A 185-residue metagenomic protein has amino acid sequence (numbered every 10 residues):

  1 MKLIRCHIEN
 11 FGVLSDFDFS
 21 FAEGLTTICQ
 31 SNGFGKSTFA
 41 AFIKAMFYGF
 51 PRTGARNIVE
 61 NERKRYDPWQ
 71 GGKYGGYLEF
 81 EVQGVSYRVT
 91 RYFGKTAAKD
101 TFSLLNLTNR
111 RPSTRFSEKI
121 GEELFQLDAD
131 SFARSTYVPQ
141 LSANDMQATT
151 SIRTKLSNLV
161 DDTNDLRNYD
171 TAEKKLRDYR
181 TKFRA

Functional and structural regions predicted by a protein language model:
M1-R111, E118: Extreme N-terminal "head/tail" segments of very large remodeling/mechanoenzyme assemblies
T26, Y87-A185: Extended, charged alpha-helical "arm/stalk" segments used for dimerization and assembly in large NTPase-driven machines
